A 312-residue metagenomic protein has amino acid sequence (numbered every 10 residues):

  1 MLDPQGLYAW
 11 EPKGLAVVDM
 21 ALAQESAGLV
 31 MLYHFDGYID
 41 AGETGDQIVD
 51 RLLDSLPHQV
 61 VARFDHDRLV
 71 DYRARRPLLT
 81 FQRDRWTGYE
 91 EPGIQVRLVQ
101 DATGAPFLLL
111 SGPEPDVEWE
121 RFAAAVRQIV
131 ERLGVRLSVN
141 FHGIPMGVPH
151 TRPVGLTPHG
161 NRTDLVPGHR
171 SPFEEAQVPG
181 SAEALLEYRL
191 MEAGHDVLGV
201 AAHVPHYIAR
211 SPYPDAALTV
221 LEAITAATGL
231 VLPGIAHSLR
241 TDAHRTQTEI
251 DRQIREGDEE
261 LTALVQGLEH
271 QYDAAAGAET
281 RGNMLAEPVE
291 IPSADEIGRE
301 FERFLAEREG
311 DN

Functional and structural regions predicted by a protein language model:
L2-G112: N-terminal short beta-loop-beta anion/metal-coordinating cradle
E43-Q47, V117, R121, S181 (+4 more regions): Conserved active-site and cofactor/substrate-binding residues in soluble primary-metabolism enzymes
D46-L53, R127, A184-E187, M191 (+3 more regions): Predominant activation on well-ordered alpha-helical scaffold segments within soluble catalytic domains
A62, L108-L110, V139, D196-A201: Hydrophobic/aromatic beta-strand patches that form the interior of the parallel beta-sheet core in alpha/beta enzyme
A62-R68, L137-G143, A236-S238: A generic structural motif
A105, P113-L165, L186: Internal, conserved structured core segments that host functional sites
G147-L230: Catalytic cores of processing enzymes, dominated by hydrolases/peptidases, characterized by acidic/His-rich
I208-N312: A conserved C-terminal secondary-structure "cap"
